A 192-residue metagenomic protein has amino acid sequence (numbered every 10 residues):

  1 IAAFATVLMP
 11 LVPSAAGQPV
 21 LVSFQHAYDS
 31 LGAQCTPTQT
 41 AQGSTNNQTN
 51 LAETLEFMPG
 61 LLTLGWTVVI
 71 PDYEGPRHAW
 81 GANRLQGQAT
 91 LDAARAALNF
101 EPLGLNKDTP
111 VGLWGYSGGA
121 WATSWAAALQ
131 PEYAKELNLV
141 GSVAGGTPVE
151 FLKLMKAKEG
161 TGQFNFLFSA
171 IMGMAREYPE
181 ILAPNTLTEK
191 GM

Functional and structural regions predicted by a protein language model:
F4-V7, G17-S30, Q34-Q42, S142: Short beta-strand element of the alpha/beta-hydrolase
G17-L21, T63-V69, D108-V111, K135-G141: Loop/turn elements at helix/coil->beta-strand transitions in domains of secreted/extracellular proteins
H26, G32, A41-R77: Conserved alpha/beta-hydrolase
A27-G32, E74-H78, G118-W121, T147-L152: Solvent-exposed loop/turn segments at secondary-structure junctions within structured extracellular/periplasmic domains
E53-E56, T63, W80-P102: Alpha/beta-hydrolase active-site loop
R95-N165: Primarily recognizes the serine-hydrolase "nucleophile elbow" in alpha/beta-hydrolase and SGNH/GDSL folds
P148-M192: Accessory cap/linker subdomain of secreted extracellular hydrolases
